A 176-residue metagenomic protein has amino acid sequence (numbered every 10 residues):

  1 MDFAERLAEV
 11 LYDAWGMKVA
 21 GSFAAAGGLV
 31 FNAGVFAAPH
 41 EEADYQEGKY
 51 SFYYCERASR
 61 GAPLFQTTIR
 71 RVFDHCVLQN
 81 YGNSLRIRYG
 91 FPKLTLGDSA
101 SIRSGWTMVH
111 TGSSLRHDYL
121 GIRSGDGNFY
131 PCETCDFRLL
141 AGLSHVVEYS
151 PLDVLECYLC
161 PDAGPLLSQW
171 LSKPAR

Functional and structural regions predicted by a protein language model:
M1-D44: N-terminal "first-domain core" detector
A25, Y45-Y50, S113-D118: A short, compositionally biased
G34-A62, R176: Short aromatic-glycine-(Arg/Gly/Cys) micro-motifs in beta-strand/loop hairpins
P39-Y45, A62-I69, R123-R138: Short amphipathic beta-strand/extended segments with alternating polar/hydrophobic composition
R57-R71, H145-Y149: Acidic, aromatic-enriched beta-alpha/helix-loop junctions
T68-D118, I122-G125: Surface-exposed beta-loop interaction hotspot
R103-R176: Intrinsically disordered, low-complexity, charge-dense segments enriched in Lys/Arg and Glu/Asp interspersed
